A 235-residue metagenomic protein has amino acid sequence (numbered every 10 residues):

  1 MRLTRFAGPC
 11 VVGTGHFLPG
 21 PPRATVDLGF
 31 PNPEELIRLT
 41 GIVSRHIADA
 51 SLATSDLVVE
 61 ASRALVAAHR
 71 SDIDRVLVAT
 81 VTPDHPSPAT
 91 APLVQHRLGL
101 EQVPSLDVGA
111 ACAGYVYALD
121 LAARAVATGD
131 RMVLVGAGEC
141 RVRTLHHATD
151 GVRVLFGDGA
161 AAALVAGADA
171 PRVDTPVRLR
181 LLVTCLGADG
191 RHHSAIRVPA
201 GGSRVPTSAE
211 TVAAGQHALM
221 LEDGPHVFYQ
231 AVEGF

Functional and structural regions predicted by a protein language model:
M1-H46, A195: N-terminal amphipathic/basic leader segments beginning at the initiator methionine
L3-R5, D56-R63, V154, D158-F235: Hydrophobic pocket-lining "lid/loop/helix" segments that shape and contact the acyl-thioester
G15-H16, T80-H85, A110-Y115, A137-V142 (+1 more regions): Acidic, glycine-rich active-site loops and adjacent beta-strand->loop/helix elements that engage anionic groups
F30-R38, P86-G99, V135-R141, S203 (+1 more regions): Acidic-glycine-rich active-site phosphate/pyrophosphate-binding loop
E35-L39, V43-D56, V81-R131: Conserved catalytic cysteine-centered active-site region of acyl-thioester-dependent Claisen-condensing enzymes
A61-D74: Phosphate/pyrophosphate-binding loops at sites that engage ATP/ADP/AMP, CoA/4′-phosphopantetheine, polyphosphate
A123-A160: Flexible, glycine-rich active-site loops centered on histidine and acidic residues that chelate a metal or position
